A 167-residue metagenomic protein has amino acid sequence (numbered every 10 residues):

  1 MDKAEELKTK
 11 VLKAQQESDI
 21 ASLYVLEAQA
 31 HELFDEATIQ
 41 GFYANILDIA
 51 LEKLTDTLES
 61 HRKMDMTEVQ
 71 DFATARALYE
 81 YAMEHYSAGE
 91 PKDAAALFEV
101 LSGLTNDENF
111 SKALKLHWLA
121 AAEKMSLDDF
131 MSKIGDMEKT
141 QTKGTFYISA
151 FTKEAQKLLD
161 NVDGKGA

Functional and structural regions predicted by a protein language model:
L7-L12, I39-D48, K92-L101, L127-G144: Alpha-helical repeat scaffolds
V11-Q15, D48-Q70, L104-S111: Flexible helix-coil transition and linker loops at the boundaries of alpha-helical arrays
E17-A21, A37, F72-T74, E108-S111: Residue signature of alpha-solenoid helical repeat architecture, marking inter-repeat boundaries and helix-start
S22-E27, L78, K115: TPR repeat positional signature
E27-H31, M83, A120: Residue-level recognition of tetratricopeptide repeat
L33, A88, K124-M125: Structural motif corresponding to the intra-repeat A-B loop/turn of tetratricopeptide repeats
E52-L58, T105-K115, L127-F130, Q141-A150: Boundary/linker segments of alpha-helical solenoid repeat arrays
T57, E68-E80, L119-T142, D160-A167: Alpha-helical linker/edge segments of TPR/alpha-solenoid repeat scaffolds and analogous pre-/post-domain helices
